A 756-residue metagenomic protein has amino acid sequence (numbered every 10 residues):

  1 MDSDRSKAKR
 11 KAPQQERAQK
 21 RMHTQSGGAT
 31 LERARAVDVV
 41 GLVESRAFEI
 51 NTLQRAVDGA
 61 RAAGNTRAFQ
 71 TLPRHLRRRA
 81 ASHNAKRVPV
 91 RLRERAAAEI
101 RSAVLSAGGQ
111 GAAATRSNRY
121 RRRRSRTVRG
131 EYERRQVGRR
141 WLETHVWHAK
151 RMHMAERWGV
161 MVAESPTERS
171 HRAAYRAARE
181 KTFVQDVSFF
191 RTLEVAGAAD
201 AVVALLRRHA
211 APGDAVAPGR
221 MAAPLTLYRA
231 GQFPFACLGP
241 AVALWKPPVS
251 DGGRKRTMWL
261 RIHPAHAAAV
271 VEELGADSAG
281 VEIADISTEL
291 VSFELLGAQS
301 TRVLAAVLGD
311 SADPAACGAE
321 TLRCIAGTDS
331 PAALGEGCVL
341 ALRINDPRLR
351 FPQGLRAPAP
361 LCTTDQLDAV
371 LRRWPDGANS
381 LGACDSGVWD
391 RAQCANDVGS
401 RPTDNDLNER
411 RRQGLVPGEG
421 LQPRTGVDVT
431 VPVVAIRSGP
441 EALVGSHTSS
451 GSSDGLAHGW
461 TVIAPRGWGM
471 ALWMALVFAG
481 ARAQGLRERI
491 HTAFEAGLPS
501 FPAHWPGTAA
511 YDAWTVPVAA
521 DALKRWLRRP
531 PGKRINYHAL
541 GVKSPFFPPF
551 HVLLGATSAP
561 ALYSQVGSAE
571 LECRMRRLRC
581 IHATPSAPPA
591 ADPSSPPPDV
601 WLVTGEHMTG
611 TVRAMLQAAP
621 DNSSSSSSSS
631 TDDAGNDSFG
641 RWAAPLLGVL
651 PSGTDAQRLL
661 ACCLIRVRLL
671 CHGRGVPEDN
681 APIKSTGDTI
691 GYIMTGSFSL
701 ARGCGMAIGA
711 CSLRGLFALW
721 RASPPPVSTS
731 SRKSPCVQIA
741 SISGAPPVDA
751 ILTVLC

Functional and structural regions predicted by a protein language model:
D2-C756: Basic, glycine/lysine-rich polyanion-binding surfaces/domains
